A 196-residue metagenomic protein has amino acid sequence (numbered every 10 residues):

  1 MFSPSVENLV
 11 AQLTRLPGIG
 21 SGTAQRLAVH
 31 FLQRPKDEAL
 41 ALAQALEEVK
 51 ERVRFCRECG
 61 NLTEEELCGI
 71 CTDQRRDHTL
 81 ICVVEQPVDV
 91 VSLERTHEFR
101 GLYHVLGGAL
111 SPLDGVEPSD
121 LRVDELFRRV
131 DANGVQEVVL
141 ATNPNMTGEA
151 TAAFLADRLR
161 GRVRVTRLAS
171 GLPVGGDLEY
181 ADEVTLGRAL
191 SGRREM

Functional and structural regions predicted by a protein language model:
M1, R34, E38, D114-P118 (+2 more regions): Catalytic cores of large soluble enzymes that bind and process phosphate-bearing ligands
M1-V6, A11, R15, T23-V90 (+1 more regions): Cys/His-rich Zn2+-binding cysteine-cluster or related metal-binding knuckle/ribbon modules and their
F2, F127-M196: Long C-terminal interaction/binding lobes of large macromolecular proteins
A24, D73-T142: Extended interfacial segments that mediate partner engagement and assembly in macromolecular machines
V29, Q33, R95, D157 (+1 more regions): Short, well-ordered alpha-helices that flank and scaffold nucleotide-derived cofactor binding pockets
L42, F55, L67, D89 (+5 more regions): Glycine-rich, flexible loop/turn motifs
C68, L93, E149-A152: Short glycine-/acidic-enriched loop or helix-start segments at secondary-structure transitions that form or flank
